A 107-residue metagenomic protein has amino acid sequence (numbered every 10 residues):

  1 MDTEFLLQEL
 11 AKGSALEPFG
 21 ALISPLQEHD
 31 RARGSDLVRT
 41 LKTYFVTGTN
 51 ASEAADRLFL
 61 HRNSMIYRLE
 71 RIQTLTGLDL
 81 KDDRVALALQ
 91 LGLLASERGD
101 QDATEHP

Functional and structural regions predicted by a protein language model:
M1-P107: Cytosolic nucleotide-utilizing catalytic cores of signal-transduction proteins
